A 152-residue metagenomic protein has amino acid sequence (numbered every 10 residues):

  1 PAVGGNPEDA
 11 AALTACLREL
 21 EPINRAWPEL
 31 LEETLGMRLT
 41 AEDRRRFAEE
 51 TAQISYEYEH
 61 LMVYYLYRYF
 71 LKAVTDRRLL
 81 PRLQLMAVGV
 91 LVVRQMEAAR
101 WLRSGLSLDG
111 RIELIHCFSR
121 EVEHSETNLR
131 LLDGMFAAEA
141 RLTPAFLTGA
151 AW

Functional and structural regions predicted by a protein language model:
P1-W152: Hydrophobic, aromatic-lined core segments that form the binding pocket/scaffold for planar heteroaromatic ligands
